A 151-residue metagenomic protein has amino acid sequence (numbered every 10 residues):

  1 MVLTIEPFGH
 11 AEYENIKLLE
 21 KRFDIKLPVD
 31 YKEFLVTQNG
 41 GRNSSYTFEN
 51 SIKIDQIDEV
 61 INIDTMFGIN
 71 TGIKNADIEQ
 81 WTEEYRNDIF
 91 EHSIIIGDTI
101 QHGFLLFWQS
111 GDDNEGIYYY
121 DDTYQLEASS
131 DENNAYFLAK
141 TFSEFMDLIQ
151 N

Functional and structural regions predicted by a protein language model:
M1-Q101, Q150: A surface-exposed partner-binding patch
I5, K21, F107-W108, A128 (+1 more regions): Generic detector of low-complexity/intrinsically disordered segments and short hydrophobic N-terminal stretches
F23, Y31-F34, Y118-Y120, F142-F145: Aromatic side chains
I95, G103-S110: Short, surface-exposed beta-strand/loop micro-motifs that present aromatic residues
I100-L105, D131-E132: Short, surface-exposed coil-to-beta transition loops
D113-E127: Intrinsically disordered, low-complexity regulatory segments enriched in Ser/Thr/Pro and charged residues
T123-L148: Compact, glycine/acidic-enriched structural inserts
